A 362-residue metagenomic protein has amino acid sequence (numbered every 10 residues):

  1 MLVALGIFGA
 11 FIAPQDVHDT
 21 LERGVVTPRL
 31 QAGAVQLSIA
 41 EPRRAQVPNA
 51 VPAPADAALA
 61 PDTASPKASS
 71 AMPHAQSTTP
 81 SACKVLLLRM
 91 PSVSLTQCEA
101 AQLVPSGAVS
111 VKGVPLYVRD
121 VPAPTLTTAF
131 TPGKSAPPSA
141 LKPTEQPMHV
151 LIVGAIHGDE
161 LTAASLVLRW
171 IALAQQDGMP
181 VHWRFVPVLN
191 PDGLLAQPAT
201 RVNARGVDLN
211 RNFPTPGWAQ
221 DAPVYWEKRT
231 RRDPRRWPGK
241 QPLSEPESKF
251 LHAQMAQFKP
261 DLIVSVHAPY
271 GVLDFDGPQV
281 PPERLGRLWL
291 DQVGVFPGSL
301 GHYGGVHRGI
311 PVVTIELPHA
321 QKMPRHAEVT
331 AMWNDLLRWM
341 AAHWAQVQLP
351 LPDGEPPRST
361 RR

Functional and structural regions predicted by a protein language model:
M1-L21: Sec-dependent N-terminal signal peptides
D16-R119, T127-F130: Short glycine- and acidic-rich boundary segments immediately preceding or forming the N-terminal edge of structured
L103, L116-V118, F185, I263 (+1 more regions): Conserved beta-strand scaffold positions in the cores of enzyme catalytic domains, especially in NTP/NDP-utilizing
Y117-Q146: Short beta-strand-to-loop junctions in surface cap/lid or active-site-entrance loops
Q146-P147, E160-I171, Q175-V293: Active-site/substrate-binding loop(s) of hydrolase catalytic cores
H149-I152: Conserved beta-strand elements of the Class I
I156, L189, A268, L317-A320: Active-site metal-binding loops of divalent metal-dependent hydrolases
V272-D276, R284-L285, G298-R361: Active-site-adjacent mobile loop/cap segments within catalytic or ligand-binding domains
